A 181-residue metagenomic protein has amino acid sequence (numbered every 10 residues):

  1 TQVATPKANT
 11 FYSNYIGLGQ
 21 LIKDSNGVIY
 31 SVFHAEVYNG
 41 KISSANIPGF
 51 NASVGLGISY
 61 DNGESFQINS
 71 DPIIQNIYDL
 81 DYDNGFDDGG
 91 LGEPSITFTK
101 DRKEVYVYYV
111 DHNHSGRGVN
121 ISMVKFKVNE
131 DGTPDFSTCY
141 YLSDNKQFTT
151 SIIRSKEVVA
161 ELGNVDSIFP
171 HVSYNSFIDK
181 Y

Functional and structural regions predicted by a protein language model:
T1-N14, I22-N84, K100-V165, Y174-Y181: Beta-rich carbohydrate-recognition and catalytic domains
Y15-L18, G90-E93, D166-I168: Beta-rich catalytic cores
L21, P94-I96, P170-V172: Hydrophobic core register within WD40 beta-propeller blades
D81-G85, G89-S95: Catalytic cores of eukaryotic secretory-pathway lumenal/extracellular enzymes that build and remodel glycoconjugates
